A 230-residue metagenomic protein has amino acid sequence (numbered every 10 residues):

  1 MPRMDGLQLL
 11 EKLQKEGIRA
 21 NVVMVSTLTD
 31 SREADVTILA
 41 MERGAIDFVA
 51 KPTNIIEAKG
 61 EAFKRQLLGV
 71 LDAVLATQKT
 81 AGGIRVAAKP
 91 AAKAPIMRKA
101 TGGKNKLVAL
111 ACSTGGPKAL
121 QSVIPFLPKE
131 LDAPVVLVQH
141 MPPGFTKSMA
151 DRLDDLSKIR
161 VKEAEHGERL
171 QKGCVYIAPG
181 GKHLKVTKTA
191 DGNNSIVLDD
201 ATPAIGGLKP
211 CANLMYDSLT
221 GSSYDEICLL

Functional and structural regions predicted by a protein language model:
R3-L230: Conserved acid/base catalytic micro-environments in cytosolic active-site loops
